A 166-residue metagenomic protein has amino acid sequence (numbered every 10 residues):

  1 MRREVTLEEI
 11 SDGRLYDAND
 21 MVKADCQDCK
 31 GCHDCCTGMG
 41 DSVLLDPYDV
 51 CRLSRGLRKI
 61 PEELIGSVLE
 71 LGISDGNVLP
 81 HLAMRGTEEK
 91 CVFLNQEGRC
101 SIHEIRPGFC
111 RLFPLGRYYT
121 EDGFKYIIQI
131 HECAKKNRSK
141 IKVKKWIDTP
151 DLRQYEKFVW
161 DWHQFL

Functional and structural regions predicted by a protein language model:
M1-K90, L94-L166: Short loop/turn segments that flank or connect secondary-structure elements
